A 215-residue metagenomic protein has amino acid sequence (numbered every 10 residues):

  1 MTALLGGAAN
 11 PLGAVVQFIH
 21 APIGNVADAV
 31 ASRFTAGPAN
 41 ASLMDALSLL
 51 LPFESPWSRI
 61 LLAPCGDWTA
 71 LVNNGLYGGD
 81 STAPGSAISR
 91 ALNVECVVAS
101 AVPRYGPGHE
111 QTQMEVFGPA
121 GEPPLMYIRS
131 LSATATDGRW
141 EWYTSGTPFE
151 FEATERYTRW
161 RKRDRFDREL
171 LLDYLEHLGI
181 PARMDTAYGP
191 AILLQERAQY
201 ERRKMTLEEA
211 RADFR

Functional and structural regions predicted by a protein language model:
M1-A36: Short, extreme N-terminal segment that most often corresponds to the first beta-strand
A31, G85-S89, L172: Generic solvent-exposed, charged/amphipathic alpha-helical segments that serve as macromolecular interface scaffolds
A36-S86, A91-V97, Y105-Y127: Short, intrinsically disordered low-complexity segments
C96-A101, D185: A structural signal for short, well-ordered beta-strand segments and their strand-loop junctions that often border
V102-G106, G189-I192: Short linear loop/turn motifs
E115-F117, P124-R215: Long, compositionally biased intrinsically disordered terminal regions
